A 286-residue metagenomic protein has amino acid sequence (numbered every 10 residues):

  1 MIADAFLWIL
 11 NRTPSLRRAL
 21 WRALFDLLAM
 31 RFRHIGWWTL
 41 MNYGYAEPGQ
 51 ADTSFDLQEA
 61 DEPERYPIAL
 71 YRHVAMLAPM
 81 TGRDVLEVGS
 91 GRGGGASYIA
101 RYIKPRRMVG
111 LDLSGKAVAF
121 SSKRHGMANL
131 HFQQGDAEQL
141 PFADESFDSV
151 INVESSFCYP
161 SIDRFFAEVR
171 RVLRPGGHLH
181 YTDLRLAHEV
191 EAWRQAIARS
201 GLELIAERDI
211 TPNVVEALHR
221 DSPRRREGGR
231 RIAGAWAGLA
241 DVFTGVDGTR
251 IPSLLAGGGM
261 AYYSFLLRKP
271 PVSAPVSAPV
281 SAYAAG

Functional and structural regions predicted by a protein language model:
M1-L40: N-terminal auxiliary segments of SAM/dcSAM-dependent transferases
E64-T81: Conserved alpha-helix/loop element of class I SAM-dependent methyltransferases that forms part of the SAM/SAH-binding
L86, R92-Q139: Class I SAM-dependent methyltransferase SAM/SAH-binding core
E138-V150: A short acidic, Gly/Pro-enriched loop at the edge of an enzyme's catalytic core that lines a small-molecule cofactor
S149-P160: A short SAM/SAH-binding and catalytic strip from SAM-dependent methyltransferases
D163-P175: A short glycine-rich, Lys/Arg-flanked "PGG" loop and its adjoining helix->strand segment in the class I
G177-D183: Conserved beta-strand signature within the Rossmann-like core of class I S-adenosyl-L-methionine
P212-V272, V280-G286: Conserved Class I S-adenosyl-L-methionine
